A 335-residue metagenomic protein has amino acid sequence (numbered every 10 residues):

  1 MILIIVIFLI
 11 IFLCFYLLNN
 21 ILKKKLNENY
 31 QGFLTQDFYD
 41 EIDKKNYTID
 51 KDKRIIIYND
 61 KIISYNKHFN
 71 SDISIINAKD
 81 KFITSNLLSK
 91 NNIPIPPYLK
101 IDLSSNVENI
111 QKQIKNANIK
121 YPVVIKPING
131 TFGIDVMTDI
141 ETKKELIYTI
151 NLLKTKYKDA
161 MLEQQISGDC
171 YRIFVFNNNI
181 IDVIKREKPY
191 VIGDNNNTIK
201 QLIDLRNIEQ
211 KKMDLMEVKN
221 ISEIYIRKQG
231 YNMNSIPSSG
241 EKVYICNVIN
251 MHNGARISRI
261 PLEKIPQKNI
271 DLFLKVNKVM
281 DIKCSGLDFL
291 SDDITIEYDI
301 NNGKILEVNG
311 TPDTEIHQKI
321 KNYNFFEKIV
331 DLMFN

Functional and structural regions predicted by a protein language model:
I2-K79, I83-N86, S104-E108: ATP-binding N-terminal substructure of ATP-dependent carboxylate-amine bond-forming enzymes
N27, I192-N195, H317-Q318: Short, charged, surface-exposed secondary-structure boundary motifs
D40-K44, K90, N116, K275 (+1 more regions): Residues at alpha-helix termini
N46-I49, P94-I95, Y121, C284: Residue-level detector of short coil/turn "hinge" positions at structural boundaries
N46-T48, R172, D288: Short, surface-exposed charged micro-motifs
I57-K219, P266-D271: Active-site nucleotide/adenylate-binding loops and adjacent lid/helix of ATP-dependent enzymes
K156, I203-T295: A long amphipathic alpha-helix within ATP-dependent nucleotide-binding catalytic cores
M251-K264, K278-C284, L290-N335: C-terminal active-site "lid" helix and adjoining low-complexity regulatory extension at the edge of ATP-using catalytic
